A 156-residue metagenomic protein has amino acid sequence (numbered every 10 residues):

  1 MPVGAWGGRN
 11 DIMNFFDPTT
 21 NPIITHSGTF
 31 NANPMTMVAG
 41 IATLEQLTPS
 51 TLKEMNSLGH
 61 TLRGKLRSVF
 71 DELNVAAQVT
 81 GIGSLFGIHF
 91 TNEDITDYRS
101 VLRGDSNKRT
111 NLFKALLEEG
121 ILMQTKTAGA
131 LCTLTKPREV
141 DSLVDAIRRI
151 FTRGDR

Functional and structural regions predicted by a protein language model:
M1-R156: Conserved N-terminal phosphate-binding loop of PLP-dependent enzymes in the Aspartate aminotransferase
